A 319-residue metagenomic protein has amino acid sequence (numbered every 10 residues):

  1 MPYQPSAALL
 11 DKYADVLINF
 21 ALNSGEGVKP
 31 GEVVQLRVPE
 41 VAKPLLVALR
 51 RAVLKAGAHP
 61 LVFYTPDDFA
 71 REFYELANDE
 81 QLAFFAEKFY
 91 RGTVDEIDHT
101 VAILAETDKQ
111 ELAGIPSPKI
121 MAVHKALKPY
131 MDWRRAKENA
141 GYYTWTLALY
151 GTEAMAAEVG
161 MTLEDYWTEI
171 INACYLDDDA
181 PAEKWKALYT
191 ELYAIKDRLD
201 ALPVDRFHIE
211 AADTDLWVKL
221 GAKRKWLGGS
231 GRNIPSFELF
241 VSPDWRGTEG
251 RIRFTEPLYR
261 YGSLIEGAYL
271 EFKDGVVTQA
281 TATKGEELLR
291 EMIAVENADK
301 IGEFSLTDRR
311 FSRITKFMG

Functional and structural regions predicted by a protein language model:
M1-E249: Active-site bordering "gate/hinge" segments that shape substrate access to catalytic or cofactor-binding pockets
D95-E96, S263, D299: Structured loop/turn residues at beta-strand edges in well-structured enzyme cores
A113, E158-V159, L264, M292 (+1 more regions): Short conserved micro-motifs at the rims of enzyme active sites and ligand-binding pockets
P243-A294: Long, well-ordered mid-to-C-terminal structural blocks that present hydrophobic/aromatic surfaces
V277-G319: Dual-mode signal for accessory low-complexity, basic/Gly-rich regions
